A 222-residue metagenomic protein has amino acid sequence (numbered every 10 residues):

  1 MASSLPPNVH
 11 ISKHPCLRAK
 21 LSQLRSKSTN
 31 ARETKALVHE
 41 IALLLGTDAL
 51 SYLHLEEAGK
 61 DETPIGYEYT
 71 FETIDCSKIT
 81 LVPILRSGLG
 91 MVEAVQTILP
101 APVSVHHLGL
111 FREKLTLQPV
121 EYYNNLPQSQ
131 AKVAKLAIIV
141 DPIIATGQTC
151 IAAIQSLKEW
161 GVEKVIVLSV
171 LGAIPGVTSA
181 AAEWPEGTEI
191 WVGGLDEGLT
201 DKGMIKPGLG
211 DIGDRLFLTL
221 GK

Functional and structural regions predicted by a protein language model:
M1-K222: PRPP-associated nucleotide enzymes
